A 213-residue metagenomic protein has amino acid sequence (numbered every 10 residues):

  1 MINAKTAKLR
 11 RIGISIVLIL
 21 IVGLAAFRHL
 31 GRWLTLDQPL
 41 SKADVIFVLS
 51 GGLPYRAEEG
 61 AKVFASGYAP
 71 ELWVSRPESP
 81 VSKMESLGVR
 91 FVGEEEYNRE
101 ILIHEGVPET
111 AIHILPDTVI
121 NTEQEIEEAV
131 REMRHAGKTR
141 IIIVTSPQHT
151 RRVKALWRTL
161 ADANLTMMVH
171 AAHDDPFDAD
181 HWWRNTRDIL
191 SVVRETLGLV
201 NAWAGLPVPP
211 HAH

Functional and structural regions predicted by a protein language model:
M1-I16, P70, S79-K83, V89: A short, flexible N-terminal coil/short beta segment enriched in small residues
I2-D37: N-terminal type II signal-anchor transmembrane helix that functions as the membrane-insertion/stop-transfer segment
I14-S15, G60, G198: General helical structural elements
G31-R184: A structural signal for short, hydrophobic/glycine-enriched beta-strand patches
R184-A212: A transmembrane-helix-recognition feature enriched in membrane-embedded lipid enzymes and envelope glyco-/phospholipid
